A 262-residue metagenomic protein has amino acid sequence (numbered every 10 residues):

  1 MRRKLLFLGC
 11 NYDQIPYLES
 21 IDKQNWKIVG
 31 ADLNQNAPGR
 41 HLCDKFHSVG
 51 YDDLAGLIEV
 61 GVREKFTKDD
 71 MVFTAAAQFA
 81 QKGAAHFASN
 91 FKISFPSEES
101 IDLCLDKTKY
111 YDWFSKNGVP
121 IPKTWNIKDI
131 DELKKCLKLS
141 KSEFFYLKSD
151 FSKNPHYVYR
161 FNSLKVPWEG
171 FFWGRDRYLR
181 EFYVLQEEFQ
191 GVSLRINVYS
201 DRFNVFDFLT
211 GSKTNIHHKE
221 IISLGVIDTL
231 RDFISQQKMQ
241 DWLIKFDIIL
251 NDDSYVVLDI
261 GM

Functional and structural regions predicted by a protein language model:
M1-E99: ATP-binding N-terminal substructure of ATP-dependent carboxylate-amine bond-forming enzymes
L8, A31, L147, Q186 (+2 more regions): Active-site flanking residues adjacent to catalytic metal/cofactor-binding acidic residues
I15-E19, A85, Y111, K134-L137 (+1 more regions): Short amphipathic alpha-helical segments and helix-helix/interface helices
I28-V29, I121-P122, Y183: Hydrophobic anchor at the start of a short beta-strand that flanks the dinucleotide cofactor-binding loop
S89-V166: A conserved helix-loop-beta module that forms one wall/lid of the active-site cleft in ATP-utilizing catalytic domains
V166-V256, M262: Phosphate-binding site of ATP-dependent enzymes
